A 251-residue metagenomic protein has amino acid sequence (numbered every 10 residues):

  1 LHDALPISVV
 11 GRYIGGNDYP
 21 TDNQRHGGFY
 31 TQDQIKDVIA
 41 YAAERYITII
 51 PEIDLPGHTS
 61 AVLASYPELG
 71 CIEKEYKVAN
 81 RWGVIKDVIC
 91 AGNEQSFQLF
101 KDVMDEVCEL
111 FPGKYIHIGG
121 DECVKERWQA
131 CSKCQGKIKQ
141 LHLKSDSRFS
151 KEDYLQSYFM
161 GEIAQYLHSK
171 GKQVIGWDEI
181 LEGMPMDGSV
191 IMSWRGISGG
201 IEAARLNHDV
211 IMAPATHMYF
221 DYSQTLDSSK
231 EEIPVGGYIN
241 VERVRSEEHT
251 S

Functional and structural regions predicted by a protein language model:
L1-K170: Substrate-binding cleft of carbohydrate-active enzyme catalytic domains
E94-Y115, E122, Q140-E247, S251: Substrate-binding groove of N-acetylhexosamine-processing glycoside hydrolases
